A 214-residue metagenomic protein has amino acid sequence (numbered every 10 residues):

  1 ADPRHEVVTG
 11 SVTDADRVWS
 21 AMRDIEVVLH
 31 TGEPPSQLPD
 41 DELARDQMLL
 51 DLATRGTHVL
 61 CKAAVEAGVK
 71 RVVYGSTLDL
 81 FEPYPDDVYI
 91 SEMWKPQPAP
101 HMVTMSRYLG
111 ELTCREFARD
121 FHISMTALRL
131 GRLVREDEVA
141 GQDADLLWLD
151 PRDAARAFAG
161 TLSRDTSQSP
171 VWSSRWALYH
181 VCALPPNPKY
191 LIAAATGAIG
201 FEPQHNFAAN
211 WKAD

Functional and structural regions predicted by a protein language model:
R4-H5, T9-L52: NAD(P)H-binding glycine-rich loop region in Rossmannoid oxidoreductase-like domains and their noncatalytic homologs
T31-G32, V72-L78, L128-L130: SDR active-site strand-loop-helix element
Q37, T77-A99: Active-site "gating" loop of Rossmann-like NAD(P)-dependent oxidoreductase/epimerase domains
E42-V72: NAD(P)-cofactor binding segment of oxidoreductase domains
A53-L60, V69, S106-C114, A154: Conserved catalytic Lys-bearing alpha helix of Rossmann-like short-chain dehydrogenase/reductases
Y84, P100-M125: Active-site Tyr-X1-5-Lys
L130-D137, W148-R175, L184: Alpha-helical substrate-binding/gating segment
R175-E202, N206: Conserved C-terminal active-site "lid" loop/helix of NAD(P)H-dependent oxidoreductases that clamps the redox cofactor
